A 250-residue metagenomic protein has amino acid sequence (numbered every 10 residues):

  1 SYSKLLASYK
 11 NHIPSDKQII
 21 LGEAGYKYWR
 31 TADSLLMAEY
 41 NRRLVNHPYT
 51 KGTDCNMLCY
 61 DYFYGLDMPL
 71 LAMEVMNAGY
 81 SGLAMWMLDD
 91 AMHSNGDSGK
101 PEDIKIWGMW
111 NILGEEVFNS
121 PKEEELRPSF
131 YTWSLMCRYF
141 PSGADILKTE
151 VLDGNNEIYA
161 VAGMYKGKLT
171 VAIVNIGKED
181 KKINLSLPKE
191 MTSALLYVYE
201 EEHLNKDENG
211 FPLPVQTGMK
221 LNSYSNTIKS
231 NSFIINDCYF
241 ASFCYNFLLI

Functional and structural regions predicted by a protein language model:
S1-I13, A32-L35, M57: Substrate-binding/catalytic cleft of secreted carbohydrate-active enzymes, primarily glycoside hydrolases
S1-S3, I19, Y26-Y28: Beta-propeller domains
A7-Y9, L70-M73, S120, E157-V161 (+3 more regions): Generic recognition of flexible, low-complexity loop/linker segments
Q18-E23, G82-W86, T170-I173: Structural recognition of the beta-strand scaffold that forms the well-ordered cores of secreted hydrolase catalytic
Y26-S134, R138-F140, A144-Y159: Aromatic/acidic polysaccharide-binding cleft in carbohydrate-active enzymes
D153-T192, Y199-E201, N231-I234: Carbohydrate-binding surface patches
E190-F233: Acidic, Ser/Thr/Pro-rich beta/coil linker or hinge segments at domain junctions
F233, Y239-F247: Aromatic (phenylalanine/tyrosine) cluster motif
